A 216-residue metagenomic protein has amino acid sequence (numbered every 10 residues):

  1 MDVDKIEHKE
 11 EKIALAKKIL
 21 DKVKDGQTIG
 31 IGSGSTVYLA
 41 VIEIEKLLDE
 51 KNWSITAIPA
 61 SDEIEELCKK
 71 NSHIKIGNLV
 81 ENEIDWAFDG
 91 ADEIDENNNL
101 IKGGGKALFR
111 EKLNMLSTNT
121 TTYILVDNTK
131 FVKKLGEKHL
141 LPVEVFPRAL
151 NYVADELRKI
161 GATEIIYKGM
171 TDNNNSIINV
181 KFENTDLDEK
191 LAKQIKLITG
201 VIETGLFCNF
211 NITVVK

Functional and structural regions predicted by a protein language model:
D2, D62-K216: Conserved phosphate- and dinucleotide-binding cores of soluble alpha/beta proteins, encompassing both enzyme active
D2-D89: N-terminal active-site beta-alpha-beta segment that forms phosphate/nucleotide-binding and substrate-recognition loops
